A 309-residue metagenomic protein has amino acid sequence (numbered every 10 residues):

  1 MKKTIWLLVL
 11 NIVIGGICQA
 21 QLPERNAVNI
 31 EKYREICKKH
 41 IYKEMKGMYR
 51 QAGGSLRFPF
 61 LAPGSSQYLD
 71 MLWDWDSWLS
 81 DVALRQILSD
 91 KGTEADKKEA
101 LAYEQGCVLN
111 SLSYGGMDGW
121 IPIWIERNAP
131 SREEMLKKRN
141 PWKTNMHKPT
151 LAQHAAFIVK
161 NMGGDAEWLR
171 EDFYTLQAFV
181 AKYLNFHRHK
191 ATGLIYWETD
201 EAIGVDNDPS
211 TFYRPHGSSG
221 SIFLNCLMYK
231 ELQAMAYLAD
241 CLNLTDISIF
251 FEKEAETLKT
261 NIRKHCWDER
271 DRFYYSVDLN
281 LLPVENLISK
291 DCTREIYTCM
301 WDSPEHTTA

Functional and structural regions predicted by a protein language model:
M1-T4: Positively charged n-region of N-terminal signal peptides that target proteins for export
L7-G15: Bacterial N-terminal signal peptides
C18-A20: Boundary at the C-terminal end of the N-terminal hydrophobic targeting segment
L22, F58-W78, R132-K148, S210-L227 (+1 more regions): Solvent-exposed loop and edge beta-strand segments that line ligand/cofactor-binding and catalytic clefts
P23-K38, M48-G53, P122-I125, N185-W197 (+1 more regions): Catalytic cores of carbohydrate-active enzymes
K39-R50, L109-D118: Glycine-rich, acidic and aromatic/proline-enriched surface loops and short helix-turn segments that act as binding
Y42-D74, V82-Q86: Asp/Glu-centered strand-loop micro-motifs enriched in Gly/Pro and often flanked by an aromatic residue
D70-Y196, I222-N225, Y229: Aromatic-rich carbohydrate-recognition surfaces in CAZymes
